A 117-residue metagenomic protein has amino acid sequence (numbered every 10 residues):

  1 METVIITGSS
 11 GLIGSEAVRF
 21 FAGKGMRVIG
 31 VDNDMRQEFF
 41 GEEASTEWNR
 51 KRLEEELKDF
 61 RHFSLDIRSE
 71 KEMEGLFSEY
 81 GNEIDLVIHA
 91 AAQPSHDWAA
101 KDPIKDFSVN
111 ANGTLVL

Functional and structural regions predicted by a protein language model:
M1-L117: N-terminal Rossmann-like NAD(P)+-binding domain of SDR-like oxidoreductases, especially those catalyzing
